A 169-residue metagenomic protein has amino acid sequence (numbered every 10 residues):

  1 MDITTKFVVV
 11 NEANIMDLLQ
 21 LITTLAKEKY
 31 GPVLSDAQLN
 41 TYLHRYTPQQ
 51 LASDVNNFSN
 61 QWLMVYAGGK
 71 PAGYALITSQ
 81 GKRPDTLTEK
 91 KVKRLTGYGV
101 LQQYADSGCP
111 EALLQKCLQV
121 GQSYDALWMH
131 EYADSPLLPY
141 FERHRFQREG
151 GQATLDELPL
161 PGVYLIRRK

Functional and structural regions predicted by a protein language model:
M1-M16, K169: Conserved N-terminal entry element of GNAT/NAT acetyltransferase domains
K27-Q50: Conserved GNAT-fold acetyl-CoA-binding loop/helix
Q49-L63: A short helix-loop-beta-strand connector motif used in the catalytic cores of GNAT acetyltransferases and, in some
M64, K70-G81, R94, G99: Conserved beta-strand in the GNAT
T78, T86-Q103, H130: Conserved acetyl-CoA binding element of GNAT-fold acetyltransferases
V100-Q119, R143: Conserved acetyl-CoA-binding loop-helix of GNAT-fold acetyltransferases
G121-A133: Conserved GNAT acetyl-CoA-binding A-motif
H130-D134, H144, G150-K169: C-terminal "cap" of GNAT-fold acetyltransferases
